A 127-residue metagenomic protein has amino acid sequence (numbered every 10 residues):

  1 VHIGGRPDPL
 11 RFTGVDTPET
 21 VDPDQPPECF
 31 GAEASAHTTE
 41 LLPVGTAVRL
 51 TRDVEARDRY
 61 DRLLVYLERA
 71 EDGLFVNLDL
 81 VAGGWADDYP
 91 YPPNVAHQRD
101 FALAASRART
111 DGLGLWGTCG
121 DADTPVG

Functional and structural regions predicted by a protein language model:
V1-G127: Small beta-barrel nucleic-acid-binding modules, primarily SNase/OB-fold domains and secondarily Tudor-like barrels
